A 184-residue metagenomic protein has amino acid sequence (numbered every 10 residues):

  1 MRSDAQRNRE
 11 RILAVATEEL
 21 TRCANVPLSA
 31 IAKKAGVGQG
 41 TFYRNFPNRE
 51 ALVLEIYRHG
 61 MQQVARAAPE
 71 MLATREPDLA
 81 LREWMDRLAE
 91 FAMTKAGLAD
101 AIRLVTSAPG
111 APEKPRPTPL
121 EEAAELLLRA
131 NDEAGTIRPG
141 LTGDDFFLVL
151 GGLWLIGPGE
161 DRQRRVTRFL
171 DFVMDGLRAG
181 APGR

Functional and structural regions predicted by a protein language model:
M1-K34, A51: Basic, helix-initiating cap at the start of DNA-binding domains
L28-S29, G97-R103, T136-L141, A181-R184: Short, hydrophobic secondary-structure boundary micro-motifs
G36-F46: Short hydrophobic/aromatic patch on the recognition helix
F46, V53-G60: Alpha-helical DNA-contacting segments of helix-turn-helix folds
E50-L52, S107: A secondary-structure capping/hinge motif
E55, A68-M93, P109-P112, P119-E122: Hydrophobic alpha-helical connector segments
T94, A101, A108-G159, R164 (+1 more regions): Amphipathic alpha-helical packing segments from all-alpha helical-bundle domains
E160, V166-G183: Conserved NTP phosphate-binding and transfer environment spanning the P-loop NTPase/kinase superfamily
